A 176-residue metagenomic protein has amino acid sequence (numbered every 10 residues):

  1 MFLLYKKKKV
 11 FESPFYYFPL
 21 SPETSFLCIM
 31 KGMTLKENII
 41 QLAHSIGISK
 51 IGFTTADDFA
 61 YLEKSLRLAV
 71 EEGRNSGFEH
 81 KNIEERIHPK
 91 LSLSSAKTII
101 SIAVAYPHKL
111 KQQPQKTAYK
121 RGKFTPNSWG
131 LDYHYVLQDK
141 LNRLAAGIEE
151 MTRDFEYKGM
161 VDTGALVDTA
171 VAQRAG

Functional and structural regions predicted by a protein language model:
K6-F26: Positively charged N-terminal leader segments that act as targeting/secretion signals
K31-G176: Auxiliary alpha/beta "docking" domains used to position bulky ligands
